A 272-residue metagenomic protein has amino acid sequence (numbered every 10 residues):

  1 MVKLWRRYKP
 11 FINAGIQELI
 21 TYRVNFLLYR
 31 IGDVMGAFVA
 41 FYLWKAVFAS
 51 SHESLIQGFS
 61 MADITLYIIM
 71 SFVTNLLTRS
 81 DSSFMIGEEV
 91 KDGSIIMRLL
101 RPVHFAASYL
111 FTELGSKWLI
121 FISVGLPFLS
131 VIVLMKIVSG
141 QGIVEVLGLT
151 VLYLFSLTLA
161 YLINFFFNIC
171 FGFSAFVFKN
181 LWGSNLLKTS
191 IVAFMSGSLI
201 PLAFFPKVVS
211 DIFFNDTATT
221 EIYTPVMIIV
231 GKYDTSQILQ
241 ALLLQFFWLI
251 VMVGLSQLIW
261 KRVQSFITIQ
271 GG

Functional and structural regions predicted by a protein language model:
M1-G272: Hydrophobic transmembrane alpha-helices and immediately adjacent juxtamembrane helices of multi-pass inner-membrane
